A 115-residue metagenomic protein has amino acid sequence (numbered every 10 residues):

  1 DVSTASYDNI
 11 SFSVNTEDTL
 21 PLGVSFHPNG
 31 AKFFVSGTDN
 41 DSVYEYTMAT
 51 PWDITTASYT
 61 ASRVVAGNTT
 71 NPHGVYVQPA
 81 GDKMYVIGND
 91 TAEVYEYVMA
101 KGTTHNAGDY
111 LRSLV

Functional and structural regions predicted by a protein language model:
D1-S3, Y46-T55, E96-A107: Short loop/turn segments immediately following beta-strands, especially the blade-tip and inter-blade linker loops
F12-E17, V64-N68, V115: Surface loop/turn motifs at the tips and blade-to-blade linkers of beta-strand repeat domains
F26-N29, P79-A80: Residue-level detector of Asp-centered blade-edge/turn motifs that repeat once per structural unit in beta-propeller
T38, N89: Short loop/turn segments immediately following the C-termini of beta-strands
D41-Y44, A92-V94: Structural signal for beta-propeller blades
